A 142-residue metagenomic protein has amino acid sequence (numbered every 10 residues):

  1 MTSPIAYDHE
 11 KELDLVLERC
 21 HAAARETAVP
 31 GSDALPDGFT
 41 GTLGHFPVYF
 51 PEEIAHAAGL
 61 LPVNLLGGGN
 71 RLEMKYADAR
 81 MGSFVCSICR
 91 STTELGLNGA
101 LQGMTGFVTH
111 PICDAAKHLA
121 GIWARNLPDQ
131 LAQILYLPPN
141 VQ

Functional and structural regions predicted by a protein language model:
M1-Q142: An N-terminal assembly and electron-transfer interface module characteristic of large anaerobic redox and radical
